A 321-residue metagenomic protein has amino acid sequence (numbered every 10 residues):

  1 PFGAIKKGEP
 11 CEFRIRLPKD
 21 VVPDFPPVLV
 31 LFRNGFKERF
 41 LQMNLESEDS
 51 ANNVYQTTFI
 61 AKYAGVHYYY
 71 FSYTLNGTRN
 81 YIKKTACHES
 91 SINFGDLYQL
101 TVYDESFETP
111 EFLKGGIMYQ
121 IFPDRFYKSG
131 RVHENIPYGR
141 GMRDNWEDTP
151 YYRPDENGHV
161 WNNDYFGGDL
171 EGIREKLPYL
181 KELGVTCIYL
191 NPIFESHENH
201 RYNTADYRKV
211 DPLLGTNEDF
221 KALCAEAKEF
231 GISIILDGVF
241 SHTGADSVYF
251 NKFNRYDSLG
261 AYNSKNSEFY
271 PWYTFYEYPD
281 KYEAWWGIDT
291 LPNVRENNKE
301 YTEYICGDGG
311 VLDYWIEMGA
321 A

Functional and structural regions predicted by a protein language model:
P1-P10, F36-Q120, F126-W146, Y152-R153: The feature marks proteins involved in alpha-glucan
G8-D20: Short edge beta-strand/loop segments characteristic of extracellular beta-sandwich folds
R14, Q56, N293: Short aromatic/hydrophobic contact patches that present stacked aromatics for nucleic-acid/ligand binding
I15, V22-L41, H67-Y69: Beta-strand-rich binding/interaction modules
R16-P18, F32, D124, L190-I193: Acidic/polar N-terminal loop/beta-strand segments that form early-domain functional surfaces
P18-P27, S47-A51, N76-R79, L259 (+1 more regions): Intrinsically disordered, low-complexity coil segments
P26-V28, G116-Q120, T186-I188, G231-S233 (+1 more regions): Beta-sheet entry/capping signal
F122-T186, I193-M318: Substrate-binding/active-site clefts of carbohydrate-active enzymes
